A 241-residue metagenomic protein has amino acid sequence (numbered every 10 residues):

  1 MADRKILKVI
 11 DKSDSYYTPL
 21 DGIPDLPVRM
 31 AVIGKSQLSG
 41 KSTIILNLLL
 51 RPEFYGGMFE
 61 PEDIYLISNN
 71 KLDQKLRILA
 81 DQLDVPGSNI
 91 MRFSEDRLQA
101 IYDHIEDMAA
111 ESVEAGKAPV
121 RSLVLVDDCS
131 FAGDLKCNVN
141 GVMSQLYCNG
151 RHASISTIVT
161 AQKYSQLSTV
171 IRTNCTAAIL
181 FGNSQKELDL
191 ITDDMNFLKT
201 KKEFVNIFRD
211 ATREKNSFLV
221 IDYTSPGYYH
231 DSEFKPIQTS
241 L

Functional and structural regions predicted by a protein language model:
M1-P19, K71: N-terminal pre-Walker A segment at the start of P-loop NTPase domains
A2, I10-S13, D127, I221 (+1 more regions): Intrinsic disorder/low-complexity signal
D14, A31, I90, F218 (+1 more regions): Generic preference for hydrophobic/aromatic residues in regular secondary structure cores
Y16-T18, P27-E62, I67-L79, S88-N206: Conserved P-loop NTPase motor cores
I101, S240-L241: Short, surface-exposed linear segments at secondary-structure transitions and domain or protein termini
T200-S240: Conserved AAA+ ATPase small/helical "lid" subdomain
